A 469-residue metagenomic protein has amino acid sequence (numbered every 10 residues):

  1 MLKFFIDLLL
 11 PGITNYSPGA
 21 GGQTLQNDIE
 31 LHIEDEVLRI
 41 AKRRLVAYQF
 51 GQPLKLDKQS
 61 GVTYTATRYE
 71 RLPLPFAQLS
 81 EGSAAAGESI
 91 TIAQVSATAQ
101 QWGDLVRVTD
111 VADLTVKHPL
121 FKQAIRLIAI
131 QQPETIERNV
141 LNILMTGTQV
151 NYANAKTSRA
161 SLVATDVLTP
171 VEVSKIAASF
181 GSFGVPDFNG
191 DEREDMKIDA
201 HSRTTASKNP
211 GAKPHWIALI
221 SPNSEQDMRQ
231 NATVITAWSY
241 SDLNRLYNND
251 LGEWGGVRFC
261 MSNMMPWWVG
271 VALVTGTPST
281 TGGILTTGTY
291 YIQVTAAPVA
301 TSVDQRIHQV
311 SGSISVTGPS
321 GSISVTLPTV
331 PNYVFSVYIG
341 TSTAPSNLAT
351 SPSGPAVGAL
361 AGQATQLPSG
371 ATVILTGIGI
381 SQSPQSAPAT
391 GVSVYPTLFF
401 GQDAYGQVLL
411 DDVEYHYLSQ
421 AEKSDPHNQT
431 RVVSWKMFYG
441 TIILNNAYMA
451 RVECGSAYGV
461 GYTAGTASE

Functional and structural regions predicted by a protein language model:
L2-A97, M449, A464-E469: N-terminal "assembly arms/tails" that initiate or stabilize quaternary assembly in self-assembling proteins
F4-F5, L9-A20, E30-L31, L38 (+4 more regions): Sequence/fold signature of self-assembling virion shell proteins
H32-A41, K55-L56, V62-P75, I92-Q94 (+12 more regions): Surface-exposed, low-hydrophobicity beta-strand/loop segments enriched in small/polar/acidic residues
Q52, S202-K208, T280-G282, T326 (+1 more regions): Generic recognition of flexible, low-complexity loop/linker segments
K58, P210-A212, V330-P331: Extracellular/periplasmic catalytic domains that process cell-envelope and extracellular macromolecules
A66, I92-D166, P210-N223, D425-F438: Long, contiguous amphipathic alpha-helices that act as assembly "spine/axial" helices in icosahedral shell and virion
P73-A77, D227-R229, S302-V303: Short, solvent-exposed loop/turn elements at domain surfaces
G270-S386: Disordered, low-complexity "stalk" and linker segments at domain junctions of extracellular and cell-surface proteins
